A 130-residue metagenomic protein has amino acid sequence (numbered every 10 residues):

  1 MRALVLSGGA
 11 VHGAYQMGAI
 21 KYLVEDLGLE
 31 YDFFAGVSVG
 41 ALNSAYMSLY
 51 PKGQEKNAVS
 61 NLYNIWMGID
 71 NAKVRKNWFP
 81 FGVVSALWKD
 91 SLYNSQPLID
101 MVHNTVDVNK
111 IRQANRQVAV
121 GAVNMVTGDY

Functional and structural regions predicted by a protein language model:
M1-V5, A10-V102, Y130: Patatin-like phospholipase
N104-K110: Short, charged beta->alpha transition segments
I111-Y130: Active-site gating loop/helix substructures
